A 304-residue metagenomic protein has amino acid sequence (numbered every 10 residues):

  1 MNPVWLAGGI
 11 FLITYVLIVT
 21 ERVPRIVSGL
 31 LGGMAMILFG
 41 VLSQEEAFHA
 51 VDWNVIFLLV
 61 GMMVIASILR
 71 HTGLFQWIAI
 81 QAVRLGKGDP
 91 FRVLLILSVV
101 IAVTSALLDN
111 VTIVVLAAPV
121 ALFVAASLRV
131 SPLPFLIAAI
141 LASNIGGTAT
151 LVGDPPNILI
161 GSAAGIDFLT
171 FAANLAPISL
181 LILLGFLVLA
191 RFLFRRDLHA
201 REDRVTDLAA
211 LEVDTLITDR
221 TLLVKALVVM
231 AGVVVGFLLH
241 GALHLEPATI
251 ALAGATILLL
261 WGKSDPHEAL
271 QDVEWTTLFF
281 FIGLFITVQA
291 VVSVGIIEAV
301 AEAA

Functional and structural regions predicted by a protein language model:
M1-G9, W77-K87, F194-M230, P266-H267 (+1 more regions): Intrinsically disordered, low-complexity non-transmembrane regions of multi-pass membrane transporters
M1-P3, Q44-V55, F168-I178, I217-T221 (+2 more regions): Interfacial loop-to-helix junctions that mark the boundaries of transmembrane helices in multi-pass membrane
V4-G9, I26-L31, F91-V99, I113 (+7 more regions): Hydrophobic alpha-helical transmembrane segments
L6, S127-L133, A149-V152, L169-T218: Juxtamembrane and boundary regions of transmembrane helices in multi-pass small-molecule transporters and channels
L12-L30, R220, V224, G232-L252 (+1 more regions): Flexible hinge motifs at transmembrane-helix junctions and intramembrane kinks/re-entrant loops in multi-pass membrane
E45-L133, W275-T277, I282-A304: Membrane-embedded alpha-helical segments and adjacent helix-loop junctions characteristic of multi-pass solute
S105-V115, P132-T170, N174, F186-F192: Alpha-helical transmembrane segments and, especially, the helix-loop junctions at the ends of these helices
V229-A304: Transmembrane helical segments that form the transport core of multi-pass membrane transport proteins
